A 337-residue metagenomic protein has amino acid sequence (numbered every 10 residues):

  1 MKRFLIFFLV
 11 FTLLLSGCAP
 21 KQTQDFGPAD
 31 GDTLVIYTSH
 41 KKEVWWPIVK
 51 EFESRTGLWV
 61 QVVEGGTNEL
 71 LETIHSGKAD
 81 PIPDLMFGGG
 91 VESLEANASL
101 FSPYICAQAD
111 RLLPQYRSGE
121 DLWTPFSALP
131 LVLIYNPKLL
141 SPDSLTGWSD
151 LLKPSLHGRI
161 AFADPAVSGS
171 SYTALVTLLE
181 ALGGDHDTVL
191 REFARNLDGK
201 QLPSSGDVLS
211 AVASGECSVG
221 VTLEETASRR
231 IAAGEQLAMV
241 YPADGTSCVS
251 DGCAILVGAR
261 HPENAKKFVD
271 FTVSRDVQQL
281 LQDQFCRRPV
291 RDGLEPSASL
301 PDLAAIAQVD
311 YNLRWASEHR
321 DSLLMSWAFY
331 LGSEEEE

Functional and structural regions predicted by a protein language model:
L15-G17: C-terminal motif of bacterial Sec signal peptides marking the signal peptidase cleavage site
A19-K21: Bacterial signal peptide processing site
L34-W59: Short, polar/charged alpha-helical segment
S39-E43, G65-E69, H75, P81-E216 (+1 more regions): Extracytoplasmic ligand-binding site segments that recognize negatively charged/polar headgroups
E92-N97, A213-Q236: A ligand-binding cleft/hinge motif common to bilobed small-molecule-binding domains
P114-Q115, L129, L190-R195, Q201-L202 (+3 more regions): Periplasmic-binding protein-like
L256-Y311: Mature extracytoplasmic/periplasmic domains
A298-E337: Extracellular/periplasmic bilobal clamshell ligand-binding domains
